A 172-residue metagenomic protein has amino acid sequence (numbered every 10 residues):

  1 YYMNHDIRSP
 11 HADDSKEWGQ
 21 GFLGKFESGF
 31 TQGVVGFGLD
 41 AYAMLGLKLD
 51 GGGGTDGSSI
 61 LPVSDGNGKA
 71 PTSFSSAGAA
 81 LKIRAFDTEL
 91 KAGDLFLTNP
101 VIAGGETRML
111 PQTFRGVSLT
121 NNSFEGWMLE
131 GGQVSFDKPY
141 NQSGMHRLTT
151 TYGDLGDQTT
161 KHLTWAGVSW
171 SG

Functional and structural regions predicted by a protein language model:
Y1-L97, N121-S123: Beta-barrel outer-membrane channel/assembly domains of diderm bacteria
H5, P100, Q112: Flexible, active-site-adjacent loop/turn segments at secondary-structure boundaries
S9-A12, S64-N67, I102-G105, R147-D154: Extracellular loop and loop/strand-boundary signature of outer-membrane beta-barrel proteins
V34-V35, V63, V101, V117 (+2 more regions): Extended aliphatic helical segments
L49-T55, G104, N141-M145: Outer-membrane beta-barrel and related beta-rich outer-membrane complex signature in Gram-negative bacteria
F86, R108-G172: Signature for the C-terminal beta-barrel architecture of outer-membrane proteins
L95, G104-M109: "Short basic amphipathic alpha-helical interaction patches in structured regions
